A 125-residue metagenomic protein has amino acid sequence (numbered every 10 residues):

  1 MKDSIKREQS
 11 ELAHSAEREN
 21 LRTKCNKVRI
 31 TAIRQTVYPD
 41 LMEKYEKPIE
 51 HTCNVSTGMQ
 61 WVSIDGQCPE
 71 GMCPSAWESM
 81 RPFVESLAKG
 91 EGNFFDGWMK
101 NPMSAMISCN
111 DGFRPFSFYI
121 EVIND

Functional and structural regions predicted by a protein language model:
M1-T23, Q35: Amphipathic/hydrophobic helical signal segments and adjacent flexible N-terminal regions that mediate secretion
E11-S15, M80-D125: Short, compact, well-ordered microdomains
R22-K24, T57, N110-R114: Solvent-exposed loop and beta-edge segments used for protein-protein assembly and interaction
K24-I30: Short structural boundary motif marking the start of a folded domain
A32-K47: Short, structured beta-strand/loop micro-motifs enriched in basic residues and often containing a Trp
T36-V37, D65-G71: Short, charged beta-turn/beta-strand-edge "cap" motif at the junction between a beta-strand and an adjacent loop
K44-C68: Short, flexible N-terminal segments of the mature chain
G58-M59, E70-A88: Short, conserved turn/kink motifs that form compact alpha/beta structural patches or helix kinks used as
